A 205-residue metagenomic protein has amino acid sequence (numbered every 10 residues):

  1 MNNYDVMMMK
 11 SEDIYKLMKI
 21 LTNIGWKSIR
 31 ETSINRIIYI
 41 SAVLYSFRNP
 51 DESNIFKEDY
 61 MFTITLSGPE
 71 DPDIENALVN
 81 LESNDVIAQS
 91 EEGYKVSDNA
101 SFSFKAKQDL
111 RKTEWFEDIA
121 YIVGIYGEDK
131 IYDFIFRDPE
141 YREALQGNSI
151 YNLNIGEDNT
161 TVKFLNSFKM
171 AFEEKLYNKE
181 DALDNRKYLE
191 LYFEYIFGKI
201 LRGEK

Functional and structural regions predicted by a protein language model:
M1-K205: Domain-edge interaction signal
